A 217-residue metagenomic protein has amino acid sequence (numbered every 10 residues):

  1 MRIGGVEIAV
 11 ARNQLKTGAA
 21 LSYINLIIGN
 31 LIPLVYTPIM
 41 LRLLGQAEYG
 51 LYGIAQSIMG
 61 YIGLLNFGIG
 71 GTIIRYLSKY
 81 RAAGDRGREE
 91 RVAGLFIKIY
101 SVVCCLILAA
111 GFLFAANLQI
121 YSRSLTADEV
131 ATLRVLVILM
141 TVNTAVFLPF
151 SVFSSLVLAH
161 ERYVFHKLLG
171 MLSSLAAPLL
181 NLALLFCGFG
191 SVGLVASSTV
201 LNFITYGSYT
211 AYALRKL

Functional and structural regions predicted by a protein language model:
M1-I32, G87-G94, A131-L133: N-terminal membrane topogenesis motif
R2-G4, A11, I27, I73 (+4 more regions): C-terminal transmembrane helix end/exit motif
I8-N13, G45-A47, I62-V102, Q119-S124 (+1 more regions): Transmembrane-helix boundary and interhelical linker motifs in polytopic inner-membrane proteins
Q14-S78, I107-F112, N143, S173-P178 (+2 more regions): Signature of the first transmembrane helix
K16, A145-L172, L182, V192 (+1 more regions): Membrane-interface junctions at transmembrane-helix termini in multi-pass inner-membrane proteins
T17-S22, R42, I58-G60, I99 (+3 more regions): Short alpha-helical transmembrane interface motifs in multi-pass membrane proteins
L95-S124, L179-A183, C187, S208: Alpha-helical transmembrane segments of multi-pass membrane transport and lipid-handling proteins
L113-A116, T126-F150, K167, M171-L175 (+1 more regions): Alpha-helical transmembrane segments of multi-pass membrane proteins
